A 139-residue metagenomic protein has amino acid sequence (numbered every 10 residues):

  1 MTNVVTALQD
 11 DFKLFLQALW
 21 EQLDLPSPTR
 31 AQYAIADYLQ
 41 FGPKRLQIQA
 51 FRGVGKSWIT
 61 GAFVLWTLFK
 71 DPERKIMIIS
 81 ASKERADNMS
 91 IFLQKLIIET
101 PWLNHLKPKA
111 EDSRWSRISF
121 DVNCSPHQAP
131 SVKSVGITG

Functional and structural regions predicted by a protein language model:
T2-G139: Phosphate/NTP-binding elements of NTP-utilizing enzymes
